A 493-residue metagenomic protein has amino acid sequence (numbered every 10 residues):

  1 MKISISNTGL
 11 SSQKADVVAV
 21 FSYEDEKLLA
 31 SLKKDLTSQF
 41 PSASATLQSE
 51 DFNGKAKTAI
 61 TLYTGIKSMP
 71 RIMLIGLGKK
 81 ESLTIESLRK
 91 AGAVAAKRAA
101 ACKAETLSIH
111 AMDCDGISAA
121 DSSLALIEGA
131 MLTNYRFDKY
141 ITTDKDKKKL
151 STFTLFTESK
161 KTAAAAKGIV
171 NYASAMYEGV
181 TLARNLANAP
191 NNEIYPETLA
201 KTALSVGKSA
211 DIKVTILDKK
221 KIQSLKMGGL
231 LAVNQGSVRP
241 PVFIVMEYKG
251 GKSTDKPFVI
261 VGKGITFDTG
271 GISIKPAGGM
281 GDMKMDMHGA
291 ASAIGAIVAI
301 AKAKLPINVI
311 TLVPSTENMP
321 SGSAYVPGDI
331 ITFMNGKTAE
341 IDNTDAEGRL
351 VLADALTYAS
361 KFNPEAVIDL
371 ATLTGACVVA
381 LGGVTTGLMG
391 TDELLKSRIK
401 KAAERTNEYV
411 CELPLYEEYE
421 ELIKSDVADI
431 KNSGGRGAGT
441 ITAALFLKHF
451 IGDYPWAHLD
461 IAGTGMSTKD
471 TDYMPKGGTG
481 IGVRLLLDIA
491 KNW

Functional and structural regions predicted by a protein language model:
M1-G264: Short amphipathic alpha-helical segment within the helicase RecA-like ATPase core that mediates nucleic-acid
D51-F52, A200-W493: A generic structural signal for tightly packed, nonpolar segments enriched in small/aliphatic residues
